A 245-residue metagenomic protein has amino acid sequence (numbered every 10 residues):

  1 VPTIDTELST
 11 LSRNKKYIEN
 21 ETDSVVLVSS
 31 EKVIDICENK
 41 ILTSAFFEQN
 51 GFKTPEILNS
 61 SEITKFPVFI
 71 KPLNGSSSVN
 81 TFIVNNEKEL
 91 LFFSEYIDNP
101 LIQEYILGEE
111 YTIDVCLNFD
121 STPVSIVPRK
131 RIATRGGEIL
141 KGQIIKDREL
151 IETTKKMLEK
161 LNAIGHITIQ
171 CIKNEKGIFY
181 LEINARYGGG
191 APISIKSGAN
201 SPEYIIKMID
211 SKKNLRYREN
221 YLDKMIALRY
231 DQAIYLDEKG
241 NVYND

Functional and structural regions predicted by a protein language model:
V1-I18: N-terminal glycine-rich "phosphate-gripper" loop used for MgATP/nucleotide binding and carboxylate activation
E19, E31-G108, N118-T122, R148-I151: Active-site nucleotide/adenylate-binding loops and adjacent lid/helix of ATP-dependent enzymes
N20-S29, S125: Short hydrophobic/aromatic-enriched beta-strand-loop microsegments
S78, A133-G137, N184-G198: Glycine-rich phosphate/pyrophosphate-binding beta-alpha loops
I83-N162, I172-K173, G177-F179: Phosphate-binding site of ATP-dependent enzymes
L161-I193: Conserved metal-phosphate-binding beta-hairpin within the catalytic cores of diverse ATP-dependent phosphoryl-transfer
E203-D245: Peripheral (often C-terminal) accessory segments that flank ATP-dependent C-N-forming ligase machineries
